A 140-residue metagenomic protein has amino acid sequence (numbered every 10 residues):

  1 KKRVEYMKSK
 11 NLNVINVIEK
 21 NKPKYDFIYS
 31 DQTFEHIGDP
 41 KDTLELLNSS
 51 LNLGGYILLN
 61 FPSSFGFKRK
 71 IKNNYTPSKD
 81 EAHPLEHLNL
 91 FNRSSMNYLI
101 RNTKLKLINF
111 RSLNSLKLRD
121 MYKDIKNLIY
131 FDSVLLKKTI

Functional and structural regions predicted by a protein language model:
K1-N73, L85-N102, L136-K138: Conserved SAM-binding loop
N13, K106-N109: Conserved beta-strand segments of alpha/beta enzyme cores
K72-T76, I108-I140: A C-terminal cap/extension of S-adenosyl-L-methionine-dependent methyltransferases that defines the acceptor-substrate
D80-P84: Glycine-rich FAD cofactor-binding loop and adjacent beta-loop-alpha segment at the N-terminus of flavoprotein
